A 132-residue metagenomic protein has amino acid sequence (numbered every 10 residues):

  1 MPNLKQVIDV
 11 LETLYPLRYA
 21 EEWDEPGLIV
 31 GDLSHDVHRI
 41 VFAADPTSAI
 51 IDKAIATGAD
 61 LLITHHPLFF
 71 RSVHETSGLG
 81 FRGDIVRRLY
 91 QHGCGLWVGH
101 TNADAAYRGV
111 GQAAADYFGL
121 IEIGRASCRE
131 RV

Functional and structural regions predicted by a protein language model:
M1-R131: Hydrophobic structural segments
